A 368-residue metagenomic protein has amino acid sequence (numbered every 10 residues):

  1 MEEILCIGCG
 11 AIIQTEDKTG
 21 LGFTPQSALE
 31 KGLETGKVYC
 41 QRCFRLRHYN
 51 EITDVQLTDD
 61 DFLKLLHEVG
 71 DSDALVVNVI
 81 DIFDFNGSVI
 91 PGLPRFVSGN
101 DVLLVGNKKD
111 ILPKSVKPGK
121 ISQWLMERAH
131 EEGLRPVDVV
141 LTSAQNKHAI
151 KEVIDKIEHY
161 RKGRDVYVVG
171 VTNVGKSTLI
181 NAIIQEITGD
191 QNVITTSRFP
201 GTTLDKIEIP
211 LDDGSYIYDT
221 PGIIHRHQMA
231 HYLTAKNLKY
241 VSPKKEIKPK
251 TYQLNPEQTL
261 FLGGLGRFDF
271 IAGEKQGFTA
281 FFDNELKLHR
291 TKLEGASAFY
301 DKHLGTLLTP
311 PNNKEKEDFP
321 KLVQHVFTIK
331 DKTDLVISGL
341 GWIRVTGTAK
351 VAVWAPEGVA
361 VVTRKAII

Functional and structural regions predicted by a protein language model:
M1-V76, N100-L103, K109, R198-I368: Helix-rich effector regions associated with P-loop NTPase G domains
Q56, D60-L63, F85-F96: Amphipathic helical hotspot of TIR/SEFIR-family domains
V77, I82, V89, L104: Core catalytic machinery and nucleic-acid-binding channels of phosphodiester-processing enzymes
I82-N86, D110-L112: Short acidic, S/G/P-rich loop/turn micro-motifs used as interaction or catalytic elements
G87-I90, K114-G119, H227-A230: Conserved ATPase-coupling elements of RecA-like P-loop NTPase cores
P94-N100, G189: A short alpha->loop->secondary-structure connector
L103, I111-V174, Q185-T196: Canonical P-loop GTPase G-domain recognition
